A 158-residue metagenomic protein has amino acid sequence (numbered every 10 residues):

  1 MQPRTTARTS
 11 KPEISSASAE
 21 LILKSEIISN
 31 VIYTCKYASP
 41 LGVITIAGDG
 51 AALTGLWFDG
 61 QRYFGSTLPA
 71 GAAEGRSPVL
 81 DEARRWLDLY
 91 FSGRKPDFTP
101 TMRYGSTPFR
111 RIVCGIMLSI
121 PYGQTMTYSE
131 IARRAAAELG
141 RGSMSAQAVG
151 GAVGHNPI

Functional and structural regions predicted by a protein language model:
Q2-I14, A19-F98: Low-complexity, small/basic-enriched stretches that occur predominantly at protein N-termini or linker tails
I32-V43, R94-I158: Nucleic acid-binding interface residues in structured DNA/RNA-binding domains, emphasizing the DNA-engaging scaffolds
